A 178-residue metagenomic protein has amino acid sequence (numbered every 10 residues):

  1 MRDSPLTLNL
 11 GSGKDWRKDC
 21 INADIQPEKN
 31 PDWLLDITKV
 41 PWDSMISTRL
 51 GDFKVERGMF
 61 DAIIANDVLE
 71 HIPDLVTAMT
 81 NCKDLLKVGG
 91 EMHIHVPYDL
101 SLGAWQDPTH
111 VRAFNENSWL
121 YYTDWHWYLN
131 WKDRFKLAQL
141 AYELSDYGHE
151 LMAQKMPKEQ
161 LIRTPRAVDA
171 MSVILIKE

Functional and structural regions predicted by a protein language model:
M1-D15, I25, Q154-K158, R166-S172: SAM-dependent nucleic-acid methyltransferase catalytic core
R2-D3, C20-N22, V111, Y121: Generic detector of bulky aromatic hydrophobic side chains
D3, E56-G58, N130-F135: Short helix-terminating capping/connector loops at secondary-structure junctions
P5-L100: Conserved SAM-binding loop
P73-T77, N81-K83, K87, E91-E178: S-adenosyl-L-methionine-dependent methyltransferase catalytic module, highlighting the catalytic core
